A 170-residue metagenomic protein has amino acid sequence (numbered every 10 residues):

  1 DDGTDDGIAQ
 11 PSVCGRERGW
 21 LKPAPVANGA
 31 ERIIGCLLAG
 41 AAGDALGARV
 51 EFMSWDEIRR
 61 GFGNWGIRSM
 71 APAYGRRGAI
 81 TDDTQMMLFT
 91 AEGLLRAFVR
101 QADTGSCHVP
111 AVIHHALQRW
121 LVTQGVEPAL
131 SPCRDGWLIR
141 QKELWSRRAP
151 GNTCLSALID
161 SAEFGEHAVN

Functional and structural regions predicted by a protein language model:
D1, S12-N170: Structured, active/binding-site neighborhoods that engage oxygen-rich ligands
